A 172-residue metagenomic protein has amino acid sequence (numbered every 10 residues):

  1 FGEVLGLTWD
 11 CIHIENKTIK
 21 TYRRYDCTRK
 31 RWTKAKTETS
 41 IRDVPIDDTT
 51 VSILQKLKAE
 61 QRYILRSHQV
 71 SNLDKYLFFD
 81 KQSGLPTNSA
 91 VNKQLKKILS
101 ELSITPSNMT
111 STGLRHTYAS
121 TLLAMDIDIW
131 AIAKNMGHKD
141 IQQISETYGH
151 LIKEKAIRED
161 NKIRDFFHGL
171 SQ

Functional and structural regions predicted by a protein language model:
G2-L7, I46, I132: Alpha-helix N-cap/helix-start motif at helix boundaries, enriched for small hydrophobics
L7, L57-E60, T147: Residue-level signal for well-ordered alpha-helical positions
C11-T18, I127-T147: Short, polar N-cap/turn motifs at the start of nucleic acid-interacting alpha helices
N16, R29-I41, P45-T50, K56 (+3 more regions): C-terminal secondary-structure termini that scaffold catalytic or DNA-interacting sites
R24-Y25, T117, M136-K162: Catalytic-site neighborhood detector that most strongly recognizes the C-terminal catalytic loop/helix of tyrosine
V44, R62-Y76, Q82-L85, S89-N135: Short, basic (Lys/Arg/His-rich) helix/loop patches that form interaction surfaces in the mid-to-C-terminal regions
